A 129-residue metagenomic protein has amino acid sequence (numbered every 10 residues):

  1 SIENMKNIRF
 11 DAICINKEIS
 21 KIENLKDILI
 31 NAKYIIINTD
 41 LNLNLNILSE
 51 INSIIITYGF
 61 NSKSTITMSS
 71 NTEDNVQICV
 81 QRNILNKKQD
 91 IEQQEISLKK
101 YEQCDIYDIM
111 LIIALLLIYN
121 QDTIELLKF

Functional and structural regions predicted by a protein language model:
S1-I51, T57: Flexible active-site lid/hinge loop adjacent to a nucleotide/diphosphate and Mg2+-phosphate binding pocket
N52-S53, F129: Short, compositionally biased
S53-I54, D74: Short, hinge-like loop/turn segments at secondary-structure boundaries
G59-F129: Adenine nucleotide phosphate-binding catalytic loops in nucleotide-utilizing enzymes
